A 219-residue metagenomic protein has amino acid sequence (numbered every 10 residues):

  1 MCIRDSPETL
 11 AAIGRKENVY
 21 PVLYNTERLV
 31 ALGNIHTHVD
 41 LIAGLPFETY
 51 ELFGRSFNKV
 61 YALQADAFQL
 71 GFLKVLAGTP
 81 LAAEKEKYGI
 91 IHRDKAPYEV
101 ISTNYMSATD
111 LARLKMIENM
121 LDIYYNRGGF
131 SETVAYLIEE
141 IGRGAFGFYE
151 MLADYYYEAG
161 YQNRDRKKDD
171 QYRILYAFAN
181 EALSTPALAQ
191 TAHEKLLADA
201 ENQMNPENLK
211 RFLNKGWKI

Functional and structural regions predicted by a protein language model:
R4-K95, I101-N104: Conserved non-cysteine loop/helix-boundary elements of the Radical SAM core domain that shape
P7-E8, Y20, Y24, E51 (+4 more regions): Generic alpha-helical secondary structure signal
K16, K59, K74, K85-K87 (+6 more regions): Context-gated lysine
V60-A67, G71-Y157: Contiguous mid-protein beta-loop-alpha structural module that forms a pocket-lining wall or clamp of enzyme active
N119-I219: Radical SAM enzyme core and accessory elements
